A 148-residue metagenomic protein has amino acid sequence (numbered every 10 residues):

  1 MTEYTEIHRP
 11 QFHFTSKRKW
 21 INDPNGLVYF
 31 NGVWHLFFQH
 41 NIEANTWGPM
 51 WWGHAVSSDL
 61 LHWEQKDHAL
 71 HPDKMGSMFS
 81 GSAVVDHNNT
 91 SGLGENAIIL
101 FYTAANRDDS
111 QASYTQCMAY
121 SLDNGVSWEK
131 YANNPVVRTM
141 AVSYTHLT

Functional and structural regions predicted by a protein language model:
M1-W34: N-terminal regions that are enriched for targeting/export leaders and immediately downstream pro/stem segments
Y4, F38-E64: Beta-propeller domains
Y4-F14, L60-P72, D123-T139: Blade-edge beta-strand/turn elements of extracellular beta-propeller and related beta-sheet repeat scaffolds
D23-N25, F79-S82, L147: Beta-propeller and closely related beta-sheet repeat lectin domains
V33-L36, L93-L100: Entry beta-strands of beta-propeller and related beta-repeat scaffolds
G53-H54, L60, E64-T90: Blade-loop segments of beta-propeller domains
S57, A119-L122: Conserved Ser/Thr-centered positions that define the repeating blades of beta-propeller domains
N134, T145-T148: Conserved small/polar residues in nucleotide/adenosyl-binding loops
